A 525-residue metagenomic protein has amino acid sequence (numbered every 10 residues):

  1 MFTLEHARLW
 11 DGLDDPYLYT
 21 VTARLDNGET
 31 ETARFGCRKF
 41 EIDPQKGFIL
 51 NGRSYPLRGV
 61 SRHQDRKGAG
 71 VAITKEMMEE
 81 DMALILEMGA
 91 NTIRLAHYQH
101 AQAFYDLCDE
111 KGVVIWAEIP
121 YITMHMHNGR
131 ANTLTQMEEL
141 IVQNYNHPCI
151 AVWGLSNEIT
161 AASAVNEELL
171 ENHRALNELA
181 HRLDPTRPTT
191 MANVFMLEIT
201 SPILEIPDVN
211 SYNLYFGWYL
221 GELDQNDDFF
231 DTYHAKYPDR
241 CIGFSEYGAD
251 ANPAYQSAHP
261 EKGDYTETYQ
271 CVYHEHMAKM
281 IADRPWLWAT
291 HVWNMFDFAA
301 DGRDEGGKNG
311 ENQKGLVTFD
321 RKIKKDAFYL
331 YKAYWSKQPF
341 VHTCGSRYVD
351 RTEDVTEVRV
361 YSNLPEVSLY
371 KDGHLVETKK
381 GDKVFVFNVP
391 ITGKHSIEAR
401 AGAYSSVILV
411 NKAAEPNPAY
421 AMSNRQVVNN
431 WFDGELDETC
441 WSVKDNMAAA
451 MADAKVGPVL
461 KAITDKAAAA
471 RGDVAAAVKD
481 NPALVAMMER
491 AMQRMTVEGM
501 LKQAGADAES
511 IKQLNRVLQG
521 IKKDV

Functional and structural regions predicted by a protein language model:
M1-H97, G112-I115, Q136-E139, C149-V152 (+5 more regions): Secreted/periplasmic carbohydrate-active enzymes, especially glycoside hydrolases
N27-G28, A278-K279, F298, P339 (+3 more regions): Short amphipathic alpha-helical segments with coiled-coil-like heptad repeat character
K39-F40, S336-Q338: Short domain-boundary/entry signatures in modular proteins, especially in secreted/extracellular architectures
M82-I85, T92-I323, A327-Y334, F340-T352 (+2 more regions): Substrate-binding/catalytic cleft of secreted carbohydrate-active enzymes, primarily glycoside hydrolases
F328, Y334, K371, S396-F432 (+1 more regions): In a subset of proteins, long, contiguous C-terminal domains/tails are tracked
W431-D524: Compact, charge-rich alpha-helical regulatory domains located at protein termini
